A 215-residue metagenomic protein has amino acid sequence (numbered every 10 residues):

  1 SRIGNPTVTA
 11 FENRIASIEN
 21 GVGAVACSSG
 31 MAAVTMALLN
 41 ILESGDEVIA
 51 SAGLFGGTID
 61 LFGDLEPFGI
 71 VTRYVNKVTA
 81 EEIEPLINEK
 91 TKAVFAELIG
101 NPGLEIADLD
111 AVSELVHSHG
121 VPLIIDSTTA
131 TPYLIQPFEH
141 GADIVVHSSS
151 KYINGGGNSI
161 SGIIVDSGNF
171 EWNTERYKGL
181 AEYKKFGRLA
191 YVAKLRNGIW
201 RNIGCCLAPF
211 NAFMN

Functional and structural regions predicted by a protein language model:
S1-S17: A glycine-/small-polar-enriched, mobile loop at the entrance of the PLP active site in fold-type I
T9, S17-E19, V25, L42: Acyl-CoA thioester-binding alpha/beta core of soluble enzymes
A24-N215: Conserved PLP-enzyme active-site core in the AAT-like
